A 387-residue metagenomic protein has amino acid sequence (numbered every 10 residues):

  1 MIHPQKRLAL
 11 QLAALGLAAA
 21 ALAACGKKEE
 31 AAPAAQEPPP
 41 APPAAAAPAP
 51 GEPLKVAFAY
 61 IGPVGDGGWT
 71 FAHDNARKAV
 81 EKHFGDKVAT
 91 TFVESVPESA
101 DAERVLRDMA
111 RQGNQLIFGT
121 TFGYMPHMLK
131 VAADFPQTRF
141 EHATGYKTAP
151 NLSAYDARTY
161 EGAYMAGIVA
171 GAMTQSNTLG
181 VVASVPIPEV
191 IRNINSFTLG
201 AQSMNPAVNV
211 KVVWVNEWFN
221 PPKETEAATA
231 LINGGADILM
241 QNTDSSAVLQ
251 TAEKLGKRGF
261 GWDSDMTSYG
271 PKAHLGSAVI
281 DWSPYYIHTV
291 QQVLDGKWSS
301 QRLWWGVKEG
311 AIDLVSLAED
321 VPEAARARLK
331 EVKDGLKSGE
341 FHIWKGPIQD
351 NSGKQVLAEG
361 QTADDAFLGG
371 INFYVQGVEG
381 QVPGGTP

Functional and structural regions predicted by a protein language model:
K6-L10: N-terminal export leaders
C25-E29: Bacterial signal peptide processing site
A46-G51, K55-A76, V80-F84, T91-A102 (+2 more regions): Extracytoplasmic "Venus flytrap"
R77, Y164-V212, R302-E323: An alpha-beta-alpha
G113-T121, E141-A143, G234-T243, F260-W262: Periplasmic-binding protein-like
A133-A157, S264-K272: Flexible loop/hinge segments that line or gate small-molecule binding clefts
Y155-N177, A278-K297: Hydrophobic alpha-helical segments within soluble ligand-binding/sensing domains
D295-P387: Segments of small-molecule ligand-sensing domains
